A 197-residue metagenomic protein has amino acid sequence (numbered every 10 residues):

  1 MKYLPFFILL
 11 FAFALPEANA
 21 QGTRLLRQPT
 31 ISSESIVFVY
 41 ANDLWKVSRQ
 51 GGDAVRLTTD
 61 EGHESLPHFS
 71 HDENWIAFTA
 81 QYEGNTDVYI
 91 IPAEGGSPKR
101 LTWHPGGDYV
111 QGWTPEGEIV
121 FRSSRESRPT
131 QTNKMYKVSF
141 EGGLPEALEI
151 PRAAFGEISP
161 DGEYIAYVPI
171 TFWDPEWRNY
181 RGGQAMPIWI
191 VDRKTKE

Functional and structural regions predicted by a protein language model:
P5-A14: Bacterial N-terminal signal peptides
F13-T23: Bacterial Sec-dependent signal peptides at the C-terminal "C-region" and cleavage site
A20-Q21, V39-W45, D60-E64, A77-Y89 (+7 more regions): A flexible loop/linker signature enriched in serine peptidases of the S9 family
G22-R49: Mature N-terminal segment immediately following signal peptide/propeptide cleavage in secreted/periplasmic
T30-S33, P67-W75, Q111-E118, G156-Y164: Blade-terminus and WD-like Trp-Asp/Gly-His loop motifs, strongest in beta-propeller folds
R49-G52, H71-D72, A93-E94, P115 (+3 more regions): Short, ordered coil/turn segments that flank beta-strands lining enzyme active or ligand-binding pockets
R56-L57: Beta-propeller domains with acidic blade repeats across secreted/periplasmic ectodomains and cytosolic WD/CNH propellers
